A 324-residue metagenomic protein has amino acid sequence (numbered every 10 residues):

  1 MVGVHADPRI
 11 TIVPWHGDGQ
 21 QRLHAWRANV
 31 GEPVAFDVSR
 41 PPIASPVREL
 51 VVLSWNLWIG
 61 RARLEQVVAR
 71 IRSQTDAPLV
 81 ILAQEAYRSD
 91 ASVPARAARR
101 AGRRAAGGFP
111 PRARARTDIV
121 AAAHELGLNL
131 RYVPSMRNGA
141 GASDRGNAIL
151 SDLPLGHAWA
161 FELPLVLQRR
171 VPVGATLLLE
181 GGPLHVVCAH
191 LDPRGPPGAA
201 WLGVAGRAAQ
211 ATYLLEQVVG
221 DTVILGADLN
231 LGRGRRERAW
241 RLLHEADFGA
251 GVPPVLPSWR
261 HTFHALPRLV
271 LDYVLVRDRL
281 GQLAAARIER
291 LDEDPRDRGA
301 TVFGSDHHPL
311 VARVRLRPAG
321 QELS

Functional and structural regions predicted by a protein language model:
M1-E125, Y132, R137-S143, R317-S324: N-terminal, active-site-proximal structural segment of metallo-dependent hydrolase catalytic domains
V2-S39, A160, T176, E216-I224 (+1 more regions): Metal-dependent phosphoester-hydrolase catalytic domains
R40-L53, S143-N147, S151-H157, Q168-D192 (+1 more regions): Beta-strand-turn-beta hairpins that frame and shape the catalytic cleft of phosphate-ester-processing enzymes
L50-L57, V67, I71-A113, L150 (+5 more regions): Active-site beta-strand/loop signature of hydrolases that rely on acidic residues for catalysis
W58-G60, A86-S89, R137-N138, L153-G156 (+5 more regions): Short, solvent-exposed loop/turn segments at secondary-structure junctions
G60-A62, R88-A91, N138-A142, R194-P197 (+3 more regions): Active-site environment of divalent metal-dependent phosphoester hydrolases
G127-L163: Catalytic-core segment of enzymes that process non-peptidic bonds
W159-P164, L191-A205: Surface-exposed cleft-lining segments at the edges of enzyme active sites
